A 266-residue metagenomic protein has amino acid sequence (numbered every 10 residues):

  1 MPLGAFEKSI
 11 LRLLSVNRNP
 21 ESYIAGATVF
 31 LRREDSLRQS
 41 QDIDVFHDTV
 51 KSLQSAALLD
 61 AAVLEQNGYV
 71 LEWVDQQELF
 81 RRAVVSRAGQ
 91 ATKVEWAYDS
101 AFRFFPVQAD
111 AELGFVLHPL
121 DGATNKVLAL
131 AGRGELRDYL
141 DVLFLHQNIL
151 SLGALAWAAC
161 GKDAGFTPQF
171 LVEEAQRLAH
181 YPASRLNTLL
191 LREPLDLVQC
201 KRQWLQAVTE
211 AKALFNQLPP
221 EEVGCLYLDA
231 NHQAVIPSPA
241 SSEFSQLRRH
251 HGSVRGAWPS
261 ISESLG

Functional and structural regions predicted by a protein language model:
M1-G266: Compositionally biased terminal segments of proteins
